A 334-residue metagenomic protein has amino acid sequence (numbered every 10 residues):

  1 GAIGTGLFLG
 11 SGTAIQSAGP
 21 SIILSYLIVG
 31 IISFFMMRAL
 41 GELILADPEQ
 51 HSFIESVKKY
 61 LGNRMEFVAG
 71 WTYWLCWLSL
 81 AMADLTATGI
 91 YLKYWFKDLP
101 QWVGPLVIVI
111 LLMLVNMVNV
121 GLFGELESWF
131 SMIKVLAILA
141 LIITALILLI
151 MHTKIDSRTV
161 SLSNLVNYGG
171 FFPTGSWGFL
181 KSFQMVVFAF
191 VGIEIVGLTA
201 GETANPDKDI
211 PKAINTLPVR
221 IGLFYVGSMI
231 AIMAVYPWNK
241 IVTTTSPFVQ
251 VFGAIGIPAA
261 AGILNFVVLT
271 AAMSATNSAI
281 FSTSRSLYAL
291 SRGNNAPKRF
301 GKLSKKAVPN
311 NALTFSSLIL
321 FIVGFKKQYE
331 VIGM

Functional and structural regions predicted by a protein language model:
G1-L9, F188, I319-L320: The first (N-terminal) embedded transmembrane alpha-helix
L9-G104, I108, L217-R220, V226: Extracellular loop-to-transmembrane helix junctions
T13, Y26-L27, R38-E42, F67-A81 (+7 more regions): Hydrophobic alpha-helical transmembrane segments of multi-pass small-molecule transporters/permeases
T13-A18, I22-I23, A87-W102, G121-M132 (+3 more regions): Transmembrane helix-loop boundary segments of multi-pass membrane transporters
I23, P100, M132-G262: Helix-loop-helix junctions that connect adjacent transmembrane segments in multi-pass membrane transporters
Y26-I28, W95-L122, I138-I142, K154-S161 (+1 more regions): Transmembrane alpha-helical segments of multi-pass small-molecule transport proteins
E49, T72-A87, F190-T203, A261-P297 (+1 more regions): Membrane-helix boundary/coupling elements in multi-pass transport proteins
S52-K58, G62, Y94, S182 (+2 more regions): TM-loop-TM module centered on a large, flexible mid-protein loop between adjacent transmembrane helices in multi-pass
